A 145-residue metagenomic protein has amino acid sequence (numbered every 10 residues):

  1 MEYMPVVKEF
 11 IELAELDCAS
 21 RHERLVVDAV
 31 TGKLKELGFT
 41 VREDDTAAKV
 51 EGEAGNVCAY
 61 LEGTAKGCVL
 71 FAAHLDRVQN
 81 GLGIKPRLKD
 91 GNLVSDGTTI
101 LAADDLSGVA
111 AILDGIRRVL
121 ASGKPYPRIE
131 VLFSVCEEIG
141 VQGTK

Functional and structural regions predicted by a protein language model:
M1-R24: N-terminal capping segment at the start of a domain
L13-L16, L37, R118-G123: Change "in soluble alpha/beta enzymes" to "in soluble alpha/beta proteins
R24, V141-Q142: Metal-dependent catalytic neighborhoods of phosphoester/phosphodiester hydrolases
V27, K33, G52-E53, Y60 (+3 more regions): Active-site metal-coordination/substrate-binding segment of hydrolases, especially metallo-dependent peptidases
T40: Residue-level detector of anion-binding/catalytic polar loops
A47-A48, V119-A121, G143-K145: A generic local secondary-structure boundary/capping motif
